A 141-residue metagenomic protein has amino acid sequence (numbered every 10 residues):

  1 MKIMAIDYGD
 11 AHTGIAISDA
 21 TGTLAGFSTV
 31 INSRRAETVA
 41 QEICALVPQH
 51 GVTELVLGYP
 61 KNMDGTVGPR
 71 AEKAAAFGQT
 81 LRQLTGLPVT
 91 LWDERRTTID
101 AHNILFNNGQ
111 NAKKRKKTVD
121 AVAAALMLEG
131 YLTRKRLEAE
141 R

Functional and structural regions predicted by a protein language model:
M1-I3, D10-R141: Phosphate- and other anionic-substrate recognition elements at nucleic-acid/protein interfaces
